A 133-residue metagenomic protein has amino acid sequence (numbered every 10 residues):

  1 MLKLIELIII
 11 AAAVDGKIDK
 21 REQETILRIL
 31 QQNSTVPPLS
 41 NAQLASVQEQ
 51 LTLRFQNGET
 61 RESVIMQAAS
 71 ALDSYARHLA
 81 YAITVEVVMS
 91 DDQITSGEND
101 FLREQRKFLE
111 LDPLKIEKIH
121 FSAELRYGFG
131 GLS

Functional and structural regions predicted by a protein language model:
M1-S133: Small-residue-enriched hydrophobic alpha-helices in membranes
